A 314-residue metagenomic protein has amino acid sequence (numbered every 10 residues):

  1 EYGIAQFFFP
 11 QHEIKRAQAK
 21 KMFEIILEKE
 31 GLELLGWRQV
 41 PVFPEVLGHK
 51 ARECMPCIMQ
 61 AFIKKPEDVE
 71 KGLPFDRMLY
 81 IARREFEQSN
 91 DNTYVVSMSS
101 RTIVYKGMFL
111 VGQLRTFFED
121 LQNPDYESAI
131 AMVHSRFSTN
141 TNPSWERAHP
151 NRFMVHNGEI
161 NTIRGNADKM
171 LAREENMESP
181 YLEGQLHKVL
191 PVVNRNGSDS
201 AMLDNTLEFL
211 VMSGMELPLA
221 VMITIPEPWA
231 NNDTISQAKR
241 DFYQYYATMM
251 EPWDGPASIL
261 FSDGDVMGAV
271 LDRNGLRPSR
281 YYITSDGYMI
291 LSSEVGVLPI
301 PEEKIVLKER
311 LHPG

Functional and structural regions predicted by a protein language model:
E1-G314: Conserved short alpha-helical segments that host acidic/polar catalytic motifs at enzyme active sites
